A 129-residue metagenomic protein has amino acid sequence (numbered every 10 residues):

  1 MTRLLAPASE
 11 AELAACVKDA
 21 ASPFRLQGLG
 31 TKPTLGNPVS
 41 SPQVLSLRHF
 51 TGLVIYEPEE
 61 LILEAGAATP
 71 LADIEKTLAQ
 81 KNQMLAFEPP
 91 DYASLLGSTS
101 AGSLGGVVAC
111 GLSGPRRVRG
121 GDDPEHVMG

Functional and structural regions predicted by a protein language model:
M1-F24, L47-S100, V108, L112-G129: N-terminal glycine-rich flavin-associated loop
R25-K32: Glycine-rich beta-strand-to-loop/alpha-helix junction loops that act as flexible
P33-V39: Short glycine-biased active-site loop of nucleotidyltransferases that positions the nucleotide triphosphate and helps
S40-L45: Short, well-ordered secondary-structure micro-motifs within conserved domains or adaptor modules
G105: ATP-binding N-lobe of GHMP and related small-molecule kinases
